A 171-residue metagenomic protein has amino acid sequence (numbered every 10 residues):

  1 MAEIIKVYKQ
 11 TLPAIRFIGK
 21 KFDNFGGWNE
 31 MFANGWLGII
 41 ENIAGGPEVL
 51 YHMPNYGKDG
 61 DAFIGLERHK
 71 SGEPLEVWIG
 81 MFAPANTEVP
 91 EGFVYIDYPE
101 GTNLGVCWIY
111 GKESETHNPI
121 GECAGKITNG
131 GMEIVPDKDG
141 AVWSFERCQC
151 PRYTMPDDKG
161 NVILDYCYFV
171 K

Functional and structural regions predicted by a protein language model:
M1-K171: A solvent-exposed interaction/effector surface
